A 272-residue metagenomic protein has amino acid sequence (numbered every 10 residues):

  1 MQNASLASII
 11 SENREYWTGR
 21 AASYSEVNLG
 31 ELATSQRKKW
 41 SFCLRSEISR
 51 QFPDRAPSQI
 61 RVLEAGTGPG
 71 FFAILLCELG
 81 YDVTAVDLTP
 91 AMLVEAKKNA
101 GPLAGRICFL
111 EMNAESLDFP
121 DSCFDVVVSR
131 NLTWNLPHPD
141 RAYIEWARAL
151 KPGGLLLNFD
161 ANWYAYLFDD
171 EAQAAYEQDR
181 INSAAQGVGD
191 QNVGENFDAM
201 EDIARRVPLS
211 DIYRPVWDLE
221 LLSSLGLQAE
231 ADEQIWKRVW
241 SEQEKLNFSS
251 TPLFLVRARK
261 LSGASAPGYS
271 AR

Functional and structural regions predicted by a protein language model:
M1-P57, F72-L75: Conserved class I S-adenosyl-L-methionine
L63-A65, P69-S116: Class I SAM-dependent methyltransferase SAM/SAH-binding core
E115-V126: A short acidic, Gly/Pro-enriched loop at the edge of an enzyme's catalytic core that lines a small-molecule cofactor
V126-P139: A short SAM/SAH-binding and catalytic strip from SAM-dependent methyltransferases
D140-P152: A short glycine-rich, Lys/Arg-flanked "PGG" loop and its adjoining helix->strand segment in the class I
L155-Q191: Conserved class I S-adenosyl-L-methionine
L209-G226, A231-D232: Short alpha-helix
L225, E242-R272: Core SAM-dependent methyltransferase catalytic element
